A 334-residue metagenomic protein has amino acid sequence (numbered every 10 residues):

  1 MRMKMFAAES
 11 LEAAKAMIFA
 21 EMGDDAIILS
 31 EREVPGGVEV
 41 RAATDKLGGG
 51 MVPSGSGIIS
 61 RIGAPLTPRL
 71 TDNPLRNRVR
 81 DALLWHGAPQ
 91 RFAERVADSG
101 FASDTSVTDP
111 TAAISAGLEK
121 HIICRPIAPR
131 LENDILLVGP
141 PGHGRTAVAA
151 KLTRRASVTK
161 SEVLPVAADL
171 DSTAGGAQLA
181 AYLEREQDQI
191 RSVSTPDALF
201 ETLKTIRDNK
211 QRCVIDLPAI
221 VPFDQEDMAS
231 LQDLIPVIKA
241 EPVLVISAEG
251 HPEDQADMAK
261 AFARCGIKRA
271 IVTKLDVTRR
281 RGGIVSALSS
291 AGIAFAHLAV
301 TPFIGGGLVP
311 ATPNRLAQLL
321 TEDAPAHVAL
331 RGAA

Functional and structural regions predicted by a protein language model:
M1-A128, T159-S161, A329-A333: Non-catalytic terminal/linker segments enriched in charged/polar, low-complexity residues
A7, A26-S30, L164-V166, Q189-V193 (+3 more regions): Short hydrophobic alpha-helical runs that function as membrane-insertion/retention elements
R130-I135: Pre-Walker A (Motif I) flank of P-loop NTPase domains
V138-P141, V163-A174, A181, R185-S230: Switch II (G3) loop of P-loop NTPases
R145: Conserved lysine of the Walker
V148, L152, Q178: Hydrophobic positions on the alpha1 helix immediately C-terminal to the Walker A/P-loop
R155-L164, G292-F295: Post-Walker A helix-loop "phosphate-sensing" segment adjacent to the P-loop in P-loop NTPases
Q178, T195-K204, R212, I220-H327: Conserved catalytic-core segment of NTP-binding enzymes
